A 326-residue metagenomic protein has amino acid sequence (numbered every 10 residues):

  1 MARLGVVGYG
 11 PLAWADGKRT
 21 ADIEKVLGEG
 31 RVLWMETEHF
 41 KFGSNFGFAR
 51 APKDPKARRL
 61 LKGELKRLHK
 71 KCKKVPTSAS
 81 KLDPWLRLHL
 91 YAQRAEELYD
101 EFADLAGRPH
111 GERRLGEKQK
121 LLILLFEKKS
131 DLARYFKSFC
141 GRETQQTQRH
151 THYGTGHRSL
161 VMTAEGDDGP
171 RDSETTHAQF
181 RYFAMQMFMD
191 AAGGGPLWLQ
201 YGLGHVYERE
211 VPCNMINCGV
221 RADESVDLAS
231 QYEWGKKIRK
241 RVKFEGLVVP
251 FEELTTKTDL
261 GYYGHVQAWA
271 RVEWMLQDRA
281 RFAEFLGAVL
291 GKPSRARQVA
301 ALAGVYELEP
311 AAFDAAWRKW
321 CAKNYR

Functional and structural regions predicted by a protein language model:
M1-R3, K74-L82, D227-S230: Short low-complexity stretches enriched in small and charged residues
M1-V26: N-terminal pre-domain segments of enzymes
W14-A15, V32, E36-P196, R295-A301: Juxtacatalytic substrate-recognition/specificity segment
D16, I23-E24, G47-A49, L88 (+3 more regions): General structural signal for secondary-structure boundaries
E24-V26, G169, G264-H265: Short hydrophobic/aromatic segments of transmembrane alpha-helices and their interfaces
V26-L27, E64: Feature detects long, helix-prone N-terminal segments enriched in hydrophobes
R142-T163, G194-R326: Acidic/His/Gly-enriched intrinsically disordered linker/tail segments that often contain short helix/coil "MoRF-like"
